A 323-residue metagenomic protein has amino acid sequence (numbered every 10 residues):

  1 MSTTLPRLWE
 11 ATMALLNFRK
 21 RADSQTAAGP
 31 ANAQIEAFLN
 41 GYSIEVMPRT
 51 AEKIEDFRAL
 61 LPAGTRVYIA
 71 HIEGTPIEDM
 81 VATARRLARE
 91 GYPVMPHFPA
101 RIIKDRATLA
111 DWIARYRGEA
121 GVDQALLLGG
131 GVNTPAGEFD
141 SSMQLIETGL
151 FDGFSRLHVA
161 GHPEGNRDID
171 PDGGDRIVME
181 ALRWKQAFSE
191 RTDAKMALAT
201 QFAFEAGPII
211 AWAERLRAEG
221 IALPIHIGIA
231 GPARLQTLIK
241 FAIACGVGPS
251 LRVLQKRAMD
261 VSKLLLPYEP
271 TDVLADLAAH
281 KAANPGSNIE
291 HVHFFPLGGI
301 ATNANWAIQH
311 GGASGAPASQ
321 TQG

Functional and structural regions predicted by a protein language model:
A14-L15, R21, Q25-E180, A187 (+1 more regions): Active-site beta->alpha loop and helix N-cap motifs at the rims of alpha/beta catalytic domains
V46, I72, R101, G174 (+4 more regions): Glycine- and other small-residue-rich loops at beta-strand/loop junctions that grip anionic moieties
V46-P48, L128, S141-G165, D175 (+4 more regions): Active-site pocket-lining/capping segments in soluble small-molecule metabolic enzymes
R86-R89, I113-G118, A213-I221, I308-G315: Short, surface-exposed basic-aromatic patches at helix termini and helix-loop junctions that form
P96, K185, A194, I227 (+1 more regions): Conserved, mostly hydrophobic/aromatic
K104-A107, V132-D140, T200-A213, L235 (+1 more regions): Active-site glycine- and acidic-residue-rich loops that bind and position anionic ligands or nucleotide-like cofactors
G137-E138, I169-P171, I210-A211, Q236-C245 (+1 more regions): Short, well-ordered secondary-structure micro-motifs
G173-R191, K195-R217: Hydrophobic, aromatic-enriched interface-forming segments
